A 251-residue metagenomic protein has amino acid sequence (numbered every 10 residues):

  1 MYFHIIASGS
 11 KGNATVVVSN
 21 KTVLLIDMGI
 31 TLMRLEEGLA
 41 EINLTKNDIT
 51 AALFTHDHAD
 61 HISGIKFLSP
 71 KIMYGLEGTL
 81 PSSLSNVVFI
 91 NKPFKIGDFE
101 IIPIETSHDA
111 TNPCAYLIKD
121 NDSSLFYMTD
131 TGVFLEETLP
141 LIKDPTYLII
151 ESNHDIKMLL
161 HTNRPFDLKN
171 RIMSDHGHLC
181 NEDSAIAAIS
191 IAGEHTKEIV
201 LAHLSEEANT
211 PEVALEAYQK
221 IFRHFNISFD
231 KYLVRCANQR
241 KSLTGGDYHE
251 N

Functional and structural regions predicted by a protein language model:
M1-A40, C114-D130, Y147: Conserved beta-strand hairpin/beta-sheet module of binuclear metal-dependent hydrolase folds, prominently
I6, K11-A14, T55-S63, I101-P103: Structured catalytic core of nucleotide-sugar glycosyltransferases
L25-G29, I49-D57, M73-E77, F126-T129 (+3 more regions): Active-site neighborhood of phospho(di)ester-bond hydrolases with catalytic His/Asp-centered motifs
T31-G75: Active-site metal-binding motif and surrounding structural segment of the metallo-beta-lactamase
D57-I62, L80-P81, A110-T111, F134-E136 (+2 more regions): Active-site environment of divalent metal-dependent phosphoester hydrolases
I72-S123: Metallo-beta-lactamase
E136-A237: Cap/insert and terminal regions of metallo-dependent hydrolase folds
Y232-N251: Short, basic/aromatic-enriched C-terminal tail that caps enzymatic domains
